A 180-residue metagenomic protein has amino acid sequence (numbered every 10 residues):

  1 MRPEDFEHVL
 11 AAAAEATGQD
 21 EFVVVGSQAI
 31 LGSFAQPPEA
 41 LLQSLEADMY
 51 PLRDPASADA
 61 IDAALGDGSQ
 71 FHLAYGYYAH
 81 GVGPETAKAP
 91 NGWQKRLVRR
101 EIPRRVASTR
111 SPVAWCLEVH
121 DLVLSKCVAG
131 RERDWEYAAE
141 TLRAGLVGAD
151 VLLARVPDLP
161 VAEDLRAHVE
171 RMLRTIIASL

Functional and structural regions predicted by a protein language model:
M1-L180: Compositionally biased terminal segments of proteins
